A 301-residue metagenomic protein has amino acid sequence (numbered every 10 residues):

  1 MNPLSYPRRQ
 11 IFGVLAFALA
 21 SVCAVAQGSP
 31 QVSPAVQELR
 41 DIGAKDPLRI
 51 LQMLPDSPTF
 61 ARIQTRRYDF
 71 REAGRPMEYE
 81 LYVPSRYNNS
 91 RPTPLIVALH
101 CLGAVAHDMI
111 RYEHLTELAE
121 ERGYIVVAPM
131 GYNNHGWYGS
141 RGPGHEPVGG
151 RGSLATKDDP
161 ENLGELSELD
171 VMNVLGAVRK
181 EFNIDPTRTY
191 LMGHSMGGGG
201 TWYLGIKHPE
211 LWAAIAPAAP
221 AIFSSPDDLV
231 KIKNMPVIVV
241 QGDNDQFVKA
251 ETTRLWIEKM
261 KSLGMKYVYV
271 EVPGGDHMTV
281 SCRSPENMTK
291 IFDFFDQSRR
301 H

Functional and structural regions predicted by a protein language model:
N2-V14: Bacterial N-terminal signal peptides that target proteins for export
G13-V22: Bacterial N-terminal signal peptides
Q27-L95, S167, R254-I257, Y267-V268 (+2 more regions): A domain-start/cap signature at the N-terminus of enzymes
P34, E72-M77, R91, L95-N183: Serine-hydrolase catalytic machinery in alpha/beta-hydrolase-like enzymes
P34, V240, Q246, A250-H301: C-terminal catalytic histidine-bearing segment of alpha/beta-hydrolase fold enzymes
P94, Y124, A213, M235-P236: Alpha/beta-hydrolase fold active-site loops
R111, G176-N183, T187-K233: Primarily recognizes the serine-hydrolase "nucleophile elbow" in alpha/beta-hydrolase and SGNH/GDSL folds
